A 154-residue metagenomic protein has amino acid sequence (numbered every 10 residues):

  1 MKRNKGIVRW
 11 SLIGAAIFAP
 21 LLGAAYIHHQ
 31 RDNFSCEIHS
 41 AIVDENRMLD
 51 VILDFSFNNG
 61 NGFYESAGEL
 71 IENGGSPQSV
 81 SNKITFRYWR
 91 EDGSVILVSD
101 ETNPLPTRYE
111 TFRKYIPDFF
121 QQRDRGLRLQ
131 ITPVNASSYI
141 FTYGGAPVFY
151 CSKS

Functional and structural regions predicted by a protein language model:
M1-K2: N-terminal secretory signal peptides that target proteins for export/translocation
K5-Y26: Hydrophobic membrane-insertion alpha-helices, especially the h-region of bacterial N-terminal signal peptides
P20-L22, D50-V51, F112: Short structured motifs
Q30-L49: Tryptophan-anchored aromatic micro-motifs
V43-D50, E69-Q78, N103-E110, P147-S152: Short, surface-exposed beta-strand/loop "edge" segments at domain boundaries and coil↔beta transitions
R47-V51, Q78-N82, R123-R125, N135 (+1 more regions): Residues that act as N-cap/strand-start positions at coil-to-secondary-structure junctions
L49-D100: Extracytoplasmic/periplasmic/luminal assembly and interaction segments in envelope/secretory/respiratory proteins
L97-S154: Non-cytosolic head/periplasmic domains of membrane-anchored proteins
